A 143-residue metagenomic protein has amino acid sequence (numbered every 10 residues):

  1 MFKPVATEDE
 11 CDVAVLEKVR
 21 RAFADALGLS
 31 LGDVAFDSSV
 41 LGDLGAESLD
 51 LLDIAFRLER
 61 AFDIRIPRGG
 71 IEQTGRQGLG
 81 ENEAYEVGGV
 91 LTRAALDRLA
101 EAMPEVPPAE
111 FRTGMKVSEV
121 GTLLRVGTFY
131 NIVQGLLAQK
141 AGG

Functional and structural regions predicted by a protein language model:
M1-F56, R60-G143: Phosphopantetheine-dependent thiolation modules in NRPS/PKS and related acyl-activating systems
